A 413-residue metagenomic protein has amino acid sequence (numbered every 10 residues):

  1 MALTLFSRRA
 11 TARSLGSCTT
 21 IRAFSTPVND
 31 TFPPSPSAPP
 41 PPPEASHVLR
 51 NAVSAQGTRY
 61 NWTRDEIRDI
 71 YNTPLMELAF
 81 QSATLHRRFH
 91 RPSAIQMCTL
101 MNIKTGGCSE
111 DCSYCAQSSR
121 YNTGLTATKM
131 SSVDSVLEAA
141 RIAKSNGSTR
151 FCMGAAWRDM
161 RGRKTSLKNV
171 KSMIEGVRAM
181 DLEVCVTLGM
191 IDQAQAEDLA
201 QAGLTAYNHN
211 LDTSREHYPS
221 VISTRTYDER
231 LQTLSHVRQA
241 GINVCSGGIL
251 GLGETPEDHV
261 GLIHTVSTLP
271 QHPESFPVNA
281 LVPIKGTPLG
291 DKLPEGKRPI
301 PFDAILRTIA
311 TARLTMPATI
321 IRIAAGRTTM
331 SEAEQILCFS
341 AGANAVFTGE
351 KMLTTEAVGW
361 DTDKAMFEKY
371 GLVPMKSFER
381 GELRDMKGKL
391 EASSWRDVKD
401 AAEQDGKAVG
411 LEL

Functional and structural regions predicted by a protein language model:
A2-T20, F24, V28-L75, A79-F80 (+2 more regions): Auxiliary Fe-S-binding modules of radical SAM enzymes
C18, C108, C112, C152 (+4 more regions): Functionally engaged cysteine thiol sites
N72, E77-N122, T128-G154: N-terminal pre-triad scaffold of radical SAM enzymes
S93-M101, S109, S113-N122, K171-R178 (+2 more regions): Mobile, glycine- and charge-enriched loop segments and immediately flanking short secondary-structure elements within
I95-M101, F151-M153, V184-V186, Y207-H209 (+4 more regions): Hydrophobic faces of well-ordered beta-strands that scaffold small-molecule active sites in alpha/beta enzyme cores
L100-I103, R158, V186-L188, L250-L252 (+2 more regions): Conserved short loop/turn motifs at secondary-structure junctions
A116-S118, E216, G290-E295: Short glycine/proline- and charge-enriched loop/turn segments that cap or connect secondary-structure elements
S119-G247, G251-T268: Conserved Radical SAM active-site core
